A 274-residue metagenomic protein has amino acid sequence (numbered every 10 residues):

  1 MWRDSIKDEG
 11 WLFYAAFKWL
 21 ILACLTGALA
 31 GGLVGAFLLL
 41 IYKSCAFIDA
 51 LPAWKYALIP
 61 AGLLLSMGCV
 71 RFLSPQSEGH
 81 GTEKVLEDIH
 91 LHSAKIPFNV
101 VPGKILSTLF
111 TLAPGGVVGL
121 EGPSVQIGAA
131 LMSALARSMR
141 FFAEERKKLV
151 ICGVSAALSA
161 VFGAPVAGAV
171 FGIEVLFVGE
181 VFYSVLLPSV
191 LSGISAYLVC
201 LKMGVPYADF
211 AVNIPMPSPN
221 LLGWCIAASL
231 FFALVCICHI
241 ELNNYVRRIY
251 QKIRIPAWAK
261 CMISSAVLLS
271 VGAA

Functional and structural regions predicted by a protein language model:
M1-A274: Alpha-helical transmembrane segments and immediately membrane-proximal extracytoplasmic
